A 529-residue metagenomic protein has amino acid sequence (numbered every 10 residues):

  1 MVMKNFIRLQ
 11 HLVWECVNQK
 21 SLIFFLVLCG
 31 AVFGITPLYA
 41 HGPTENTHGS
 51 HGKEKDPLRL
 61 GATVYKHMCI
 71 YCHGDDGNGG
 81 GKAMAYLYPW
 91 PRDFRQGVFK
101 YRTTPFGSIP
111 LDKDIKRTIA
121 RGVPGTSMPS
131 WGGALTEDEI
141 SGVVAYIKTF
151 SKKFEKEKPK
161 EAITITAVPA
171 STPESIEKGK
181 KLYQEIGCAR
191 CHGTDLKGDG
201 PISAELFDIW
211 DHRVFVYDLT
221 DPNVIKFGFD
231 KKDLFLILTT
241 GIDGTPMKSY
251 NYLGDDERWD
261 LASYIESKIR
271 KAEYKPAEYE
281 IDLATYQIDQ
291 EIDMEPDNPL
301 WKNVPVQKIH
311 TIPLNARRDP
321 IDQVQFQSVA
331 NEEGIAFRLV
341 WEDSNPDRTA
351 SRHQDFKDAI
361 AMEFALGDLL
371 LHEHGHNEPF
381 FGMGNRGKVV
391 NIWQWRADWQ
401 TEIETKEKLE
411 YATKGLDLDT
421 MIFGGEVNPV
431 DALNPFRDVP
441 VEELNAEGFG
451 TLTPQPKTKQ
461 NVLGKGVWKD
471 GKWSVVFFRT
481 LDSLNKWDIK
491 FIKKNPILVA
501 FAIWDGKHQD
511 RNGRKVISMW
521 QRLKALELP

Functional and structural regions predicted by a protein language model:
M1-Q19: N-terminal secretory signal peptides that target proteins for export/translocation
I23-G34: Bacterial N-terminal signal peptides
H41-V64, F154-Q184, K275: Electrostatic cytochrome c docking/interface patches
K55-G74, S171-K197, S203-I209, L261: Sequence/structural segment immediately N-terminal to covalent heme-attachment motifs in c-type and related
A85-G132, E137-K148, E205-L253, R258-E266 (+1 more regions): Extracytoplasmic electron-transfer domains, predominantly the class I c-type cytochrome c fold
I269-D347, G375, D438-L444, F449-Q455 (+2 more regions): Order/disorder boundary and secretion-linked terminal/linker segments
V306-L433, I489-K515: Surface-exposed, glycine/proline- and aromatic-rich loop segments on solvent-exposed faces across compartments
V324-Q327, V462-V467: Beta-strand-rich interaction surfaces with strong enrichment in secreted/lumenal proteins
